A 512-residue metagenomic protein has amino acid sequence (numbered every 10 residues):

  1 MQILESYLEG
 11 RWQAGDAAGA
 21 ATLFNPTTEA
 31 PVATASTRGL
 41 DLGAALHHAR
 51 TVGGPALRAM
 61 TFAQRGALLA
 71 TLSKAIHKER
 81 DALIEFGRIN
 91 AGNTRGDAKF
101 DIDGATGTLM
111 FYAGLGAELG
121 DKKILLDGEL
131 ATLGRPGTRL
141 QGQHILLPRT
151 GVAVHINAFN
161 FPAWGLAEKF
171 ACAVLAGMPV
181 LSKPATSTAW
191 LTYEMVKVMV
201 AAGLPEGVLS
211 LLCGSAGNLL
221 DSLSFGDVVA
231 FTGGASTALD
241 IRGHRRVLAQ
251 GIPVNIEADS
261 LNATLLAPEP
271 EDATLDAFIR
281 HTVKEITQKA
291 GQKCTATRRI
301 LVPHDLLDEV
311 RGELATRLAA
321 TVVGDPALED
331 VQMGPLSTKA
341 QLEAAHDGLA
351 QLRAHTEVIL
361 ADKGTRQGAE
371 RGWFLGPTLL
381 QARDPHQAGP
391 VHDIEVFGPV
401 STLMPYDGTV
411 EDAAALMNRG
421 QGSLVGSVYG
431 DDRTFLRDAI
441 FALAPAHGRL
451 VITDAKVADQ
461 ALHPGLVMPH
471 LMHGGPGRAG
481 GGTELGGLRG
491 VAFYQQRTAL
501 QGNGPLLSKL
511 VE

Functional and structural regions predicted by a protein language model:
M1-G137, A320, S337, A439: N-terminal Rossmann-like NAD(P)+-binding subdomain of aldehyde/semialdehyde dehydrogenases
G19, V32-R38, G54-R58, G134 (+7 more regions): Short, well-ordered beta-strand elements within core beta-sheets of diverse protein domains
T27-T34, L204, F225-V228, D305 (+4 more regions): Conserved C-terminal structural/oligomerization subdomain of aldehyde/semialdehyde dehydrogenase
L109, T192-M195, S222-L223, I241 (+4 more regions): Hydrophobic packing residues within well-ordered alpha-helices of enzyme cores
G120-A277, Q460, G482: Rossmann-like NAD(P) dinucleotide-binding subdomain of oxidoreductase/dehydrogenase enzymes
A201-P205, G226-V228, T237-Q387, T409-A415 (+2 more regions): ALDH superfamily catalytic-core signature
